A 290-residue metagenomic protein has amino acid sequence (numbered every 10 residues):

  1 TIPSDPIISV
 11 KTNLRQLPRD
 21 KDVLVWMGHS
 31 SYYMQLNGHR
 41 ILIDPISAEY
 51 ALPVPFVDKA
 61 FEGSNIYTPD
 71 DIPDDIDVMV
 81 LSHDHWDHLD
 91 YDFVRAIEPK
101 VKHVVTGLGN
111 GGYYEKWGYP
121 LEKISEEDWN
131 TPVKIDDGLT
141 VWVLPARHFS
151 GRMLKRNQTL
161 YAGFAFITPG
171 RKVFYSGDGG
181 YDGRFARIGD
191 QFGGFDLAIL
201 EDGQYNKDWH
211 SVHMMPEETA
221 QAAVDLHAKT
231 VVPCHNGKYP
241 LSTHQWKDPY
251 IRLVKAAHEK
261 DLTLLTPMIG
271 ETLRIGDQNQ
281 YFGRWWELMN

Functional and structural regions predicted by a protein language model:
T1-I72, T168-G177, D196-G203, H258-K260: Metallo-beta-lactamase
I2-R19, G107-R171, R252-G270, G276-D277: Metallo-beta-lactamase
S31-Q35, K134-F195, H210, M214-E218: Catalytic core of the metallo-beta-lactamase
M34, D44, H83, D90 (+6 more regions): Divalent metal-coordination and catalytic microenvironments
I43-D44, H103-V105, L121-W129, D196-I199: Short hydrophobic/aromatic-enriched beta-strand-loop microsegments
P55-T106, G193-I199: Active-site metal-binding motif and surrounding structural segment of the metallo-beta-lactamase
D77-V78, H103-E115, K172, G180-I269: Cap/insert and terminal regions of metallo-dependent hydrolase folds
D90-P99, L241-I251, G276-D277: Metal-dependent catalytic neighborhoods of phosphoester/phosphodiester hydrolases
